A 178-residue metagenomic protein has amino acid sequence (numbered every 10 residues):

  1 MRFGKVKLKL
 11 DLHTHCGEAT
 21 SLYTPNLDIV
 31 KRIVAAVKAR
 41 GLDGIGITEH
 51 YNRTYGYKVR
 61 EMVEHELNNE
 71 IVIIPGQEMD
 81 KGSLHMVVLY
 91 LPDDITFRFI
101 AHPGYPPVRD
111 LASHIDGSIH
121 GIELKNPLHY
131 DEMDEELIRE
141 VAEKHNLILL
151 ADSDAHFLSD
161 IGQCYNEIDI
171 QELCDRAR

Functional and structural regions predicted by a protein language model:
M1-L12, C16-N26, K31, A35 (+3 more regions): Charged catalytic cores and adjacent phosphate/nucleic-acid-binding surfaces used for phosphate/nucleic-acid chemistry
L12, T48, Q77, A101 (+1 more regions): Active-site flanking residues adjacent to catalytic metal/cofactor-binding acidic residues
I33-N52: Divalent metal-dependent hydrolysis catalytic cores, especially in the metallo-beta-lactamase
G46-I47, F99, E123: Conserved beta-strand positions in the central sheet of alpha/beta enzyme cores
E64-I71, K144-L147: Short helix-capping segments at alpha-helix termini
L67, G76-E78, L89-L91: Catalytic cores of extracellular degradative/oxidative enzymes
V72-S83: A short, structured active-site edge motif that brings together acidic residues
